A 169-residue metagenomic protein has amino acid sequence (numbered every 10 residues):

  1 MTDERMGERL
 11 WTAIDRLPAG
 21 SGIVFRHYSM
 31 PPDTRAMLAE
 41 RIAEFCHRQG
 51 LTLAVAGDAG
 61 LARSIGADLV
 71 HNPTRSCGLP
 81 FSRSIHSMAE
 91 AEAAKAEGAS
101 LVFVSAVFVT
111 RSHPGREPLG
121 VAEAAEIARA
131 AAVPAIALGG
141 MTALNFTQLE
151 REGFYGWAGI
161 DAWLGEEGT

Functional and structural regions predicted by a protein language model:
E4-M6, L53-L61, R83-A91, V107 (+3 more regions): Glycine-rich beta-to-alpha transition loops that act as phosphate-gripper elements at the mouths of alpha/beta enzyme
W11-I14, A39, A43, A59 (+3 more regions): Generic hydrophobic/aromatic pocket-lining and core-packing "Φ" positions
R16-G20, I65, E97, A130 (+1 more regions): Structural motif
G22-L79: N-terminal active-site wall of soluble small-molecule enzyme domains
I23, A62, A94, V102 (+1 more regions): Conserved, mostly hydrophobic/aromatic
Y28, V70-L79, L101-G115, L138-T169: Glycine-rich phosphate-binding active-site loops on the catalytic face of alpha/beta enzymes
A36-A54, C77-S87, E117-A137: Alpha-helix-loop-beta-strand connector modules within alpha/beta enzyme cores
I65, P80-R129, E166-T169: Glycine/Thr-rich beta-alpha phosphate-binding loop at enzyme active sites
